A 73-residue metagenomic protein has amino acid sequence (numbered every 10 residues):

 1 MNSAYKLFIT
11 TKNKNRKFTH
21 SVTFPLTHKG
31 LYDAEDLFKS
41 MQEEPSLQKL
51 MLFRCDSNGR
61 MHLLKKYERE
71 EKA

Functional and structural regions predicted by a protein language model:
M1-V22: Short aromatic-glycine-(Arg/Gly/Cys) micro-motifs in beta-strand/loop hairpins
A4, N15-K17, G30, N58-R60 (+1 more regions): Intrinsic disorder/low-complexity detector
T10, K17, F38, L64-Y67: Aromatic-residue detector
T10, T27, F53-D56: A structural detector for beta-sheet-dominated domains
F18, P25-M51: A short, charged, amphipathic alpha-helix used as a generic interaction element across diverse proteins
F24-L31, Y67-A73: A short, sequence-level motif marking secondary-structure junctions
S40-A73: Short, mixed-charge low-complexity intrinsically disordered segments
